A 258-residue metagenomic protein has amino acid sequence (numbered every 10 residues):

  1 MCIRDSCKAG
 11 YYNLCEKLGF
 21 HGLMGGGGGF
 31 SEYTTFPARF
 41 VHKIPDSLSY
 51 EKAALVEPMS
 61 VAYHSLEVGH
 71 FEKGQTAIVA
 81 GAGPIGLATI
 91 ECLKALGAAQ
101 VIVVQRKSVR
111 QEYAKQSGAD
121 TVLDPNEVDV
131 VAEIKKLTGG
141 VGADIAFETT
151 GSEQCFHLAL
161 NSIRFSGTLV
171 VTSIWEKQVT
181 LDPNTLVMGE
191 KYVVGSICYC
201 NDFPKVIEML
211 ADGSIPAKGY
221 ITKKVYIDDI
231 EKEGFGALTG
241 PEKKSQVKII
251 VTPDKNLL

Functional and structural regions predicted by a protein language model:
R4-V41: Glycine-rich phosphate/adenylate-binding loop and adjacent beta-alpha elements of nucleotide- or dinucleotide-binding
F30-S31, V41, M59-A62, G86 (+6 more regions): A general structural signal for well-ordered alpha-helical segments in protein cores
F40-Y50, L137, V141: Glycine/charged-rich beta-loop-alpha catalytic/anionic-binding loops adjacent to active sites
L48-V128, A132: Mid-domain Rossmann-like dinucleotide-binding core that forms the NAD(H)/NADP(H) cofactor-binding site
G69, L96, E112-Y192, K244-S245 (+1 more regions): Glycine-rich cofactor phosphate-binding loops and adjacent beta1-alpha1 units of small-molecule cofactor enzyme domains
I78, I102, T168-V171, V194 (+1 more regions): Structural detector of well-ordered beta-strand residues that form the stable sheet scaffold of enzyme domains
Q105, S173, I197: Conserved acidic E/D residue at the C-terminus of a beta-strand in Rossmann-like folds
H157-N161, C200-L258: C-terminal hydrophobic helical "lid"/dimerization subdomain of Rossmann-like NAD(P)H-dependent oxidoreductases
